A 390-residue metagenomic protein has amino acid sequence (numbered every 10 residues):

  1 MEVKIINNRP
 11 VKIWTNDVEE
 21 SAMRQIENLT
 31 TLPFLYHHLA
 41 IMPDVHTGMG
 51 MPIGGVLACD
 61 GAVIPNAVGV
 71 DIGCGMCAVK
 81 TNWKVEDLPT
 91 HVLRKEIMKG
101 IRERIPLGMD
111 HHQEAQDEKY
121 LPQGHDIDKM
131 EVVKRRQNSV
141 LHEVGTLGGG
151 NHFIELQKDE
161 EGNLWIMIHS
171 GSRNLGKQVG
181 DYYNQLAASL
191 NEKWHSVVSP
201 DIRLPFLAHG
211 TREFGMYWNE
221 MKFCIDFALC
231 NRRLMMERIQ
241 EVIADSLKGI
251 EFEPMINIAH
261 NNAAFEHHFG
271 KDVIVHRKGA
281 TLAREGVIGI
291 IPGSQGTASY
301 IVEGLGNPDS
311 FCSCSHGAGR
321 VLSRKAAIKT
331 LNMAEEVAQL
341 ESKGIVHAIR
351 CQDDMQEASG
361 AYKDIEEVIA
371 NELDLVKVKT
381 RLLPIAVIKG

Functional and structural regions predicted by a protein language model:
E2-Q25, F34-I41, T47-I53, L57 (+3 more regions): Domain-length cofactor-binding catalytic modules of enzymes
T30: Beta-strand elements of modular eukaryotic interaction domains
P43-D44, D71: Acidic active-site catalytic centers that drive phospho-/nucleotidyl reactions and related ester hydrolyses
A67-I127: A generic, well-ordered mixed alpha/beta core segment in the N-terminal half of proteins
